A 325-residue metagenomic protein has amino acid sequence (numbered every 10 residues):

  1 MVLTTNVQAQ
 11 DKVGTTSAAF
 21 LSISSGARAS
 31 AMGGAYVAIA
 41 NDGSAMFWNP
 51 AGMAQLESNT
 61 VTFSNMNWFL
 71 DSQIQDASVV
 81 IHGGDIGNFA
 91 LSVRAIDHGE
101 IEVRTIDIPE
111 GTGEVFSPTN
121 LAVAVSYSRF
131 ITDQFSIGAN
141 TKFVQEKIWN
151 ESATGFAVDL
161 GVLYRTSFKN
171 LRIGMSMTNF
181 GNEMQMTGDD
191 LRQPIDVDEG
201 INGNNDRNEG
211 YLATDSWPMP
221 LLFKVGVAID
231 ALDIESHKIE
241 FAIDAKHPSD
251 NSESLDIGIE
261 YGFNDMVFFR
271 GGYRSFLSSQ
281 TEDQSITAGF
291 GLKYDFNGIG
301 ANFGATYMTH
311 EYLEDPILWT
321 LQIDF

Functional and structural regions predicted by a protein language model:
V7-E57: Outer-membrane beta-barrel biogenesis signature
Q10-S30, I74-F325: Outer-membrane beta-barrel porins/channels
G34-V37, N59-L70, T306-M308: Short strand-turn segments of transmembrane beta-barrel domains in outer membranes, especially the first one or two
Y36, P50-G52, N65-F69, D76 (+2 more regions): Short glycine-rich, polar/acidic loop-and-turn segments at beta strand-coil junctions
N41, E57, S72-Q73, L121: Short, basic and Ser/Thr-rich N-terminal targeting/leader segments
